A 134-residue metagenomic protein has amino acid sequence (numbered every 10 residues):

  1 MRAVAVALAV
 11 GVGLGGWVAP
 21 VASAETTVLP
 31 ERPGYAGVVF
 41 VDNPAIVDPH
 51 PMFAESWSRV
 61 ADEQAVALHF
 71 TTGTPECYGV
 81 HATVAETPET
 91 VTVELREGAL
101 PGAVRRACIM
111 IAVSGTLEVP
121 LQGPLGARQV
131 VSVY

Functional and structural regions predicted by a protein language model:
R2-Y134: Exposed, flexible binding/inhibitory loops of compact, secreted disulfide-stabilized domains
